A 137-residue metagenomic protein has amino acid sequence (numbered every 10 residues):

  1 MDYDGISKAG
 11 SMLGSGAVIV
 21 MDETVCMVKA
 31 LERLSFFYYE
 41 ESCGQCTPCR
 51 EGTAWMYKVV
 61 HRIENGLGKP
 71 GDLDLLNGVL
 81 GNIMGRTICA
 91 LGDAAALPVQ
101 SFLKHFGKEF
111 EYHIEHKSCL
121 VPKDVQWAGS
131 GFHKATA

Functional and structural regions predicted by a protein language model:
M1-A137: Redox cofactor-anchoring modules in respiratory/redox and cofactor-processing assemblies
